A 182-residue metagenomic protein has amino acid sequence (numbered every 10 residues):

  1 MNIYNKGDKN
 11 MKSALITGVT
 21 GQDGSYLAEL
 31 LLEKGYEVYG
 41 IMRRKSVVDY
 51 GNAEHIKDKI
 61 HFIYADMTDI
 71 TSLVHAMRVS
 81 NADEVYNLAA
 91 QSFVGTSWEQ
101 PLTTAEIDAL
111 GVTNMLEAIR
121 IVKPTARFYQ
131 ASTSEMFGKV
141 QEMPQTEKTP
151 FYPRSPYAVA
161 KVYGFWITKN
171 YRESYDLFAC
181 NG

Functional and structural regions predicted by a protein language model:
Y4-G182: N-terminal Rossmann-like NAD(P)+-binding domain of SDR-like oxidoreductases, especially those catalyzing
